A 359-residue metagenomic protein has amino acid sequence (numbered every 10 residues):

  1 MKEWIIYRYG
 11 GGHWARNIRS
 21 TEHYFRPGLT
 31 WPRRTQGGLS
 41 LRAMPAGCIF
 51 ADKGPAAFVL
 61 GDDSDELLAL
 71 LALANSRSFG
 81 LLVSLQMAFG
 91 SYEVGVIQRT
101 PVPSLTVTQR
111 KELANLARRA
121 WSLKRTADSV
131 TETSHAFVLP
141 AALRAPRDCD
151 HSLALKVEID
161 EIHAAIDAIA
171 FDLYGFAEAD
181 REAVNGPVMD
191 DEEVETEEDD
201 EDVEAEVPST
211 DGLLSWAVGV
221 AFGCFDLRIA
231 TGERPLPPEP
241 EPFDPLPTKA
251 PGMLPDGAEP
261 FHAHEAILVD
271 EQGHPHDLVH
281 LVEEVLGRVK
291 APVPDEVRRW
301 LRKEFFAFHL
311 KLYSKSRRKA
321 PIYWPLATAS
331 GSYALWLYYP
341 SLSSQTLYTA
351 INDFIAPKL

Functional and structural regions predicted by a protein language model:
M1-L60, A114, T126, D148-S152 (+6 more regions): Polyanion-binding catalytic cores of nucleic-acid enzymes and NTP/SAM-utilizing transferases
W4, W31, T35-G37, D63 (+5 more regions): Short loop/turn segments at secondary-structure transitions that flank enzyme active sites
E22, P32-R99, Q109, A114-N115 (+1 more regions): Basic, amphipathic alpha-helical recognition segments used for DNA target recognition
H23, A46-I49, D62, E66 (+9 more regions): Secondary-structure capping and boundary motifs in well-ordered enzyme cores
G47-D52, E93-Q98, A141-D150, E193-E198: Short acidic (Asp/Glu) and glycine-rich catalytic loops that position anionic groups and cofactors
D62, N75-F79, P101-L105, R118-W121 (+5 more regions): Hydrophobic alpha-helix feature that most strongly marks membrane-spanning transmembrane helices and their immediate
V96-F171: Extended amphipathic alpha-helical segments enriched in small hydrophobics
A168, A179-L359: Terminal accessory regions of large proteins
